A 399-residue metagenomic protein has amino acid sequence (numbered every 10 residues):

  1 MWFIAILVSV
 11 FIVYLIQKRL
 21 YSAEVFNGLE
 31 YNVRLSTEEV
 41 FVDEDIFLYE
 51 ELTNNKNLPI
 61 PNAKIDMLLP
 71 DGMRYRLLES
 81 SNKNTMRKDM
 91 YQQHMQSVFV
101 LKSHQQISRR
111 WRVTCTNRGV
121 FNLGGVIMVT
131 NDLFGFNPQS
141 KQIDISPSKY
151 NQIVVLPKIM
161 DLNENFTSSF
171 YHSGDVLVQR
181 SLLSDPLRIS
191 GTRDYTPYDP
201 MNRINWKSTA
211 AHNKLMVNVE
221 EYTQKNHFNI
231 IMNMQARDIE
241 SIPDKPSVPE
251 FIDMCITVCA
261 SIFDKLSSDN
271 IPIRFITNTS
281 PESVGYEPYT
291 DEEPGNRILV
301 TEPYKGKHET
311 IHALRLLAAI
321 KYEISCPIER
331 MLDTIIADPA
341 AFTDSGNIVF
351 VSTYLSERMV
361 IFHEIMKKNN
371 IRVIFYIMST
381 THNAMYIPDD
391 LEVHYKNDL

Functional and structural regions predicted by a protein language model:
M1-I6: Feature marks short, highly hydrophobic, charge-poor N-terminal signal-anchor/signal peptide-like helices that anchor
V13-P288: An amphipathic, basic-hydrophobic helix/alpha-beta surface used to engage anionic, phosphate-rich ligands or surfaces
P197, R203-L399: Exposed, interaction-prone extracellular/peripheral surfaces
